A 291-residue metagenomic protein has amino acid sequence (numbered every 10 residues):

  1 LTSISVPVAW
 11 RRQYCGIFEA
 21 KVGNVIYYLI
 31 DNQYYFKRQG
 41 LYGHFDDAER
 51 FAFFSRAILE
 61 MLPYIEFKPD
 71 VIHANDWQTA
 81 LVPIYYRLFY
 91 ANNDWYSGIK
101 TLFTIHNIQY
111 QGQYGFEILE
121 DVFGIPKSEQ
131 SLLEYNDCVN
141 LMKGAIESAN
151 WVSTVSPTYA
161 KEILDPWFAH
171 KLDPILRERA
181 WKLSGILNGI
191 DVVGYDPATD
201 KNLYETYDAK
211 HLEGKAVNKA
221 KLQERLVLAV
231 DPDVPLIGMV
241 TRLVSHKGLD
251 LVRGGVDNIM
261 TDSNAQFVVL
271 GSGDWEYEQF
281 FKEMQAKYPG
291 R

Functional and structural regions predicted by a protein language model:
L1-R291: Catalytic cores of nucleotide-sugar-dependent glycosyltransferases that transfer UDP/GDP/TDP-activated
